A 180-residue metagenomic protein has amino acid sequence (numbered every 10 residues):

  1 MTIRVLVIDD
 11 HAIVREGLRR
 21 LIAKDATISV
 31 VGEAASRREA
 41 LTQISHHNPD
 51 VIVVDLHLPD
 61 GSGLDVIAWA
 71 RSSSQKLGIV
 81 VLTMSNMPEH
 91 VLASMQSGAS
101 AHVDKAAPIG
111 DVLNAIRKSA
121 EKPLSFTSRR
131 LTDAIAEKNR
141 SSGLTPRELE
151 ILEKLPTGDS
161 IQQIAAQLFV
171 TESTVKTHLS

Functional and structural regions predicted by a protein language model:
D9, D55-L56, T83: Active-site residues of response regulator receiver
V14, P59, M87: The feature encodes the CheY-like receiver
T27-A35, Q43: Short hydrophobic/Thr-rich beta-strand motif most characteristic of the beta2 strand and flanking loop of CheY-like
S36-E39, S62-D65: Acidic catalytic/metal-coordinating carboxylates
H47-V53, L58: Active-site beta3 strand of CheY-like receiver
L64-K76: Short amphipathic alpha-helix used as the core "switch/output" element in two-component signaling
E89-E150: Short, flexible helix-to-coil linker/hinge segments that flank and couple to helix-turn-helix
G158-S180: Recognition helix of helix-turn-helix DNA-binding domains
